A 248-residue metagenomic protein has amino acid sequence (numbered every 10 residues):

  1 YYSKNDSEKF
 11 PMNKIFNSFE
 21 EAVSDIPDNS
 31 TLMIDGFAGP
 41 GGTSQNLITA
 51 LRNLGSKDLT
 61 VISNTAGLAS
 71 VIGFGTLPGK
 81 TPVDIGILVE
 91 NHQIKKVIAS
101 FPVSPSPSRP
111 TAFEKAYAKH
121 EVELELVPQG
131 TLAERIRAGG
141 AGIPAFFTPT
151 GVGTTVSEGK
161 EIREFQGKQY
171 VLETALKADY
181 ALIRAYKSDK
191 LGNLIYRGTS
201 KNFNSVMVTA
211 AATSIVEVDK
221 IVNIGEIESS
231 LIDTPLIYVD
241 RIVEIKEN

Functional and structural regions predicted by a protein language model:
Y1-P11: Short, Lys/Arg-enriched N-terminal segments with co-localized hydrophobic residues within the first ~10-30 amino acids
F10-N248: Conserved alpha/beta enzyme-core scaffold
